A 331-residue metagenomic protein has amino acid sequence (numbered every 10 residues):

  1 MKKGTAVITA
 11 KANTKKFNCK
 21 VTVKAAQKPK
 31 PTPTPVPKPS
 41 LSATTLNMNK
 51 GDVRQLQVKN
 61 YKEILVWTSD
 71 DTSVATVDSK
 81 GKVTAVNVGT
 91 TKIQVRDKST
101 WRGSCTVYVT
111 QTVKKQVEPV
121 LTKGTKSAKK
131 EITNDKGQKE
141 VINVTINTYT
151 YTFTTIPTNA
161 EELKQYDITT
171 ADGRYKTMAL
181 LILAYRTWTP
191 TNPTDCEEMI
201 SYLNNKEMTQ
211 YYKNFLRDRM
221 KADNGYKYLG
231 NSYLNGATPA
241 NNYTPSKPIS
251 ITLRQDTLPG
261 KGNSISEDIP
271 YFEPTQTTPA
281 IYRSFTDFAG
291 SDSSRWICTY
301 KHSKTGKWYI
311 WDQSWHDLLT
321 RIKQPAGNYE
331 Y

Functional and structural regions predicted by a protein language model:
M1-P119, K123: Extracytoplasmic soluble-region selector
A6, Y282, I297: Residue-level detector of short, conserved catalytic/binding motifs and their immediate flanks
K11, K30, Q116-E118, K129-T133 (+3 more regions): Large, modular interaction/toxin scaffolds in secreted and membrane-associated proteins
V77, T277, K301-S303: Generic beta-strand structural signal
K98-S99, L183-P190, D287-S291: Short, flexible beta-strand-to-coil junctions
Y108, Y212-A289: Surface-exposed, charged secondary-structure patches
T125-T238: Core segments of small alpha/beta cavity-forming domains
D287-E330: Short beta-strand edge/turn micro-motifs at domain boundaries
